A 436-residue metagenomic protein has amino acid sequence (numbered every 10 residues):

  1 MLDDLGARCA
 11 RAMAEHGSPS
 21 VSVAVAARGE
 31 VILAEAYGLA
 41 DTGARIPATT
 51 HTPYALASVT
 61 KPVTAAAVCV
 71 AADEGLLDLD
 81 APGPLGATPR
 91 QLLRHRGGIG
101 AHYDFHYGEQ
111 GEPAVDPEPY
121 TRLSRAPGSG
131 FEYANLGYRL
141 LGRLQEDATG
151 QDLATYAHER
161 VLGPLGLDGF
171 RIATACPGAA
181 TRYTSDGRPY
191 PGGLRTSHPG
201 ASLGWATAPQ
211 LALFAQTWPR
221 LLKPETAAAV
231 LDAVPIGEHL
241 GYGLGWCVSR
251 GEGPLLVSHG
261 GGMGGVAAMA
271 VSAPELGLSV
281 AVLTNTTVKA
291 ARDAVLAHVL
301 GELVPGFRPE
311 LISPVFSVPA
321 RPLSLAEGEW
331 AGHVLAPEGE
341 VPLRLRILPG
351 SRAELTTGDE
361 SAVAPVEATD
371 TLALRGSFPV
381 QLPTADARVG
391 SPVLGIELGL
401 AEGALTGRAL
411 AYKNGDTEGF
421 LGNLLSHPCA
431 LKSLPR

Functional and structural regions predicted by a protein language model:
M1-L56, L76-D80, G108-Q110, A114 (+1 more regions): Short, conserved catalytic-motif segment at the N-terminal edge
L2-A10, H158, S317, A331: Short amphipathic alpha-helical segments
E30-I32, D41, L85-G264, A268-M269: Short, surface-exposed loop or secondary-structure junction motifs that flank catalytic or metal-binding residues
E252-S258, L325-A331, G350-E354, T369-A385 (+1 more regions): Short, hydrophobic/aromatic-rich segments at coil-to-beta transitions
M269-V271, L276-T286, R408: Short, well-ordered beta-strand elements
L283-R344, P349, A411-R436: Short, gly/Ser/Thr-rich active-site loops of penicillin-recognizing serine hydrolases
A336-T371: N-terminal glycine/threonine-rich, aromatic-flanked beta-hairpin/loop signature
G358-A404, N414-G415: Contiguous, well-ordered beta-strand patches that form the walls/edges of small beta-barrel/beta-sandwich domains
